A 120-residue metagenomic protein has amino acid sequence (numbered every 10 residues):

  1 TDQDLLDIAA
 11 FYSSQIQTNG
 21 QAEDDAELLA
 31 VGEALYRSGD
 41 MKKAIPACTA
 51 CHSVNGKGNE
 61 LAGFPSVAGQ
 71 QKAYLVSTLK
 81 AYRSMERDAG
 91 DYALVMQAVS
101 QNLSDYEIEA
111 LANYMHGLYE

Functional and structural regions predicted by a protein language model:
T1-G20: Hydrophobic, ordered structural segments
D2, G39-T49, F64, A68-S77: Sequence context surrounding c-type heme c attachment/ligation sites in exported
D7, Q17-T18, K42-A44, G58-N59 (+3 more regions): Short loop/beta submotifs within extracellular cysteine-rich repeat domains
I8, I45-V54, L111, M115: The canonical Cys-X-X-Cys-His
F11-Y12, Y82, Y114: Conserved hydrophobic/aromatic "anchor" residues that stabilize well-ordered secondary structure elements
S14-K42: Electrostatic cytochrome c docking/interface patches
D24-D25, Y106, M115: General marker for long, soluble alpha-helical cores
V54-S84, Q97-N102: Gly/Gly-Pro-rich "capping" loops immediately C-terminal to redox-active cysteine motifs in periplasmic/lumenal
